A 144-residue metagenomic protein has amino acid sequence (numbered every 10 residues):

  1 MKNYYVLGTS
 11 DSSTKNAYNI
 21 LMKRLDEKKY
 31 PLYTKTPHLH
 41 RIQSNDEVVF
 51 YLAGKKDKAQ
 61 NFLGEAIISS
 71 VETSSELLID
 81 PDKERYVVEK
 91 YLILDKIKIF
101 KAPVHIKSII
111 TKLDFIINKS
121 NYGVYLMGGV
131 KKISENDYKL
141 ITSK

Functional and structural regions predicted by a protein language model:
M1-S44, K56, D137-K144: Compositionally biased, charged N-terminal/linker segments
Q60-L63, I67-K131: Aromatic- and Lys/Arg-enriched surface recognition patch
S134: Short, conserved phosphate/pyrophosphate- and ester-handling motifs at nucleotide-, phospho-/glycolipid
